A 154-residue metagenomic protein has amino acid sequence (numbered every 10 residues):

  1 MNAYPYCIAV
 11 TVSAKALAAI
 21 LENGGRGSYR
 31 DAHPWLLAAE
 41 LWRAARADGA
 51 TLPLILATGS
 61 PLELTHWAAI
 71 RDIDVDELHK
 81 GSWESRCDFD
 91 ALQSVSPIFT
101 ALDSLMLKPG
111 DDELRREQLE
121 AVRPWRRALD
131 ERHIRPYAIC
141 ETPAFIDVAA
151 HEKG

Functional and structural regions predicted by a protein language model:
M1-C7, D76-G154: Contiguous surface segments at macromolecular interaction interfaces
N2-P61: Acidic, glycine-rich low-complexity segments with interspersed aromatic residues
T11-V12, I70, A91: Hydrophobic side chains in beta-strands
A14-L21, L62-H66, Q93-L102: Short, surface-exposed beta-strand/loop "edge" segments at domain boundaries and coil↔beta transitions
L41, R71, D103-S104: Short alpha-helical scaffold segments that flank and stabilize functional sites
L52, H66, S85-C87: Generic beta-strand structural signal
E63-V75: Short beta-strand-centered aromatic/proline hotspots
